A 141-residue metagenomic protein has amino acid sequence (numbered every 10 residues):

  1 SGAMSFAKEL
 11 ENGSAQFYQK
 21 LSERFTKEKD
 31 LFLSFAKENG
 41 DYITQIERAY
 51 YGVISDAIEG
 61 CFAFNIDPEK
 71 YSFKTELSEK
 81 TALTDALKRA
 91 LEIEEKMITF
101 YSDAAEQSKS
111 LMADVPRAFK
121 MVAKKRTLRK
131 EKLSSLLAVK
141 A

Functional and structural regions predicted by a protein language model:
S1-A141: Non-heme di-metal
